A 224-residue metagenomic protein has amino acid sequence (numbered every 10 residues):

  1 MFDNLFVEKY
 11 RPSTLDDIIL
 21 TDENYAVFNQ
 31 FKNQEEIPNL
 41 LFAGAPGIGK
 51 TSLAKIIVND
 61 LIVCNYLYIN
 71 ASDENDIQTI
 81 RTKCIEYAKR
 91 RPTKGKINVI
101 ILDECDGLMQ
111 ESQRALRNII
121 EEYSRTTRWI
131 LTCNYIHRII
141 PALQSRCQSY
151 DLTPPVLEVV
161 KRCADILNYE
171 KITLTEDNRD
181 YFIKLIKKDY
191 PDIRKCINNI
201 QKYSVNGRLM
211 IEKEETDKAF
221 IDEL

Functional and structural regions predicted by a protein language model:
M1-N168, E176-K184, K188, K195-T216 (+1 more regions): P-loop/Walker A NTP-binding region and its immediately flanking N-terminal helices in P-loop NTPase folds
K171: Inter-helical turn/loop segments and adjacent helix faces that build the functional surface of alpha-helical bundle
